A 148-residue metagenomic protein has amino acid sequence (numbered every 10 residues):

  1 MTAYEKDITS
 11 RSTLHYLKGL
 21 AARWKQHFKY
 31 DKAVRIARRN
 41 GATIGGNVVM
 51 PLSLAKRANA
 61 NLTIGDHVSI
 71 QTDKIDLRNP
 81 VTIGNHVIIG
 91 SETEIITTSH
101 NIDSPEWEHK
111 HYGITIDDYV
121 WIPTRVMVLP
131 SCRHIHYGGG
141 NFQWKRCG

Functional and structural regions predicted by a protein language model:
M1-N47, H86, Y119: Terminal amphipathic alpha-helical/low-complexity segments used for targeting or macromolecular assembly
K32, T63, T82: Short Gly/charged-rich anion-binding patches and loops
G46, P51-L52, G65-D66, I70-T72 (+9 more regions): Left-handed beta-helix
R57, D76, H109: Short, small/polar residue-rich loop motifs at catalytic or cofactor-binding pockets
H100: A contiguous binding-surface segment within folded domains or other stable secondary-structure elements
D103-W107: Flexible, solvent-exposed loop segments that connect beta-strands
